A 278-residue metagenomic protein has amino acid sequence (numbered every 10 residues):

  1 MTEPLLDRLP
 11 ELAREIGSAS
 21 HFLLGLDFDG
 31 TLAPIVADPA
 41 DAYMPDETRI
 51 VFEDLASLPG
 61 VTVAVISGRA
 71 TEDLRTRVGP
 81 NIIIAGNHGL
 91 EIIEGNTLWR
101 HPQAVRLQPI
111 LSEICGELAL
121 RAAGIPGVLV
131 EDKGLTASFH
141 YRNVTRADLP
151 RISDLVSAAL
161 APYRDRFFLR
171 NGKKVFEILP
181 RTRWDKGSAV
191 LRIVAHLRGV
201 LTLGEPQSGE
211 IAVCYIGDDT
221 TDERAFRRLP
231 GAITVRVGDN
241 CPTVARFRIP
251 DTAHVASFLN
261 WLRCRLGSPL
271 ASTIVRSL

Functional and structural regions predicted by a protein language model:
T2-L6, A19, G187, L191-L278: Mg2+-dependent phosphoryl-transfer enzymes with acidic/Ser/Thr/Gly-rich catalytic loops
P4-S20, E72-R77: Short amphipathic alpha-helices and their capping/turn segments at secondary-structure boundaries
E15-S18, F22-L24, V51-P59, L229: A short, Lys/Arg-enriched amphipathic alpha-helix followed by its capping loop at the start of a domain
G17-D38, V65, V190: Asp-based phosphoryl-transfer active-site loop
L23-G25, V63, I83, C214: Hydrophobic "anchor" residues on beta-strands that sit immediately upstream of conserved functional sites
T31, T71, T221: Conserved Rossmann-like nucleotide-cofactor binding loop
Y43-K133: Active-site phosphate-binding/coordination module
E117, V128-C214, T220-R228, A232 (+1 more regions): Conserved acidic, metal-coordinating active-site core of Asp-based, Mg2+-dependent phosphoryl-transfer enzymes
